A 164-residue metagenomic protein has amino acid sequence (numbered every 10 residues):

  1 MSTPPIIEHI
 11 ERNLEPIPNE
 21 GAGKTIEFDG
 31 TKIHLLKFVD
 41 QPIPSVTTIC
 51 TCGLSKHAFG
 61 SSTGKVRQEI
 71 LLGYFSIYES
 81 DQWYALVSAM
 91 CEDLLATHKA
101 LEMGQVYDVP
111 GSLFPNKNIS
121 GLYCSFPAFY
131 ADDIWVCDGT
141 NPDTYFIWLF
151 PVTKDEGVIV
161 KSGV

Functional and structural regions predicted by a protein language model:
M1-V164: Acidic, proline/glycine-rich low-complexity IDRs
